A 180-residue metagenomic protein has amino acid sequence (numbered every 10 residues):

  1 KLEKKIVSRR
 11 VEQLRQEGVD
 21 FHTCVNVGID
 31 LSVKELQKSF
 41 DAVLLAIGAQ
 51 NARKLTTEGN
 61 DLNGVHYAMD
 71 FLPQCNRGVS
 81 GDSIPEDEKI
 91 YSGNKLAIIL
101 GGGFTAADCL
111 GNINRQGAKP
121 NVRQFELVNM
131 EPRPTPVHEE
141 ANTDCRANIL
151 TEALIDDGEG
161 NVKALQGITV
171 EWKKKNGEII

Functional and structural regions predicted by a protein language model:
K5-R53, N60, N76-D87, N114-I180: A Rossmann-like FAD-binding core segment of flavoenzymes
F40, L62, G93-K95: A residue-level detector for conformationally permissive "hinge/kink" positions
L44, L55, A97-I99: Short glycine- and Lys/Arg-enriched binding-loop motifs that mark or flank ligand-binding interfaces
A46-I47, A68, L100: Short, well-ordered coil/turn residues at beta-beta hairpins and beta-strand->alpha-helix junctions within
R53, G64, A106-D108: Basic, gly/Ser/Thr/Pro-rich low-complexity segments located predominantly at protein N termini
T56-P73: A short, gly/pro- and small-residue-rich
G81-A118: Rossmann-like NAD(P)H-binding beta-loop-alpha module
